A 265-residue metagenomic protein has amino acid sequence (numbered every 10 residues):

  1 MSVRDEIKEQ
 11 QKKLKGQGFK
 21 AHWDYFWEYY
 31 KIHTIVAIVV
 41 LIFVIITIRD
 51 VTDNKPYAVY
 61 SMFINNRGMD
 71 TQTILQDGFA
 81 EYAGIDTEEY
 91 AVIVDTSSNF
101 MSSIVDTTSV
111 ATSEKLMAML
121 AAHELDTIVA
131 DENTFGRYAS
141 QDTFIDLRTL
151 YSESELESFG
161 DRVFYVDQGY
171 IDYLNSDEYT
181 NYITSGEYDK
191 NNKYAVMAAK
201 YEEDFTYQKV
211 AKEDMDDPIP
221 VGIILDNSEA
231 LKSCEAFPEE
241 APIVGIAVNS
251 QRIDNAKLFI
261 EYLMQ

Functional and structural regions predicted by a protein language model:
M1-R4: N-terminal targeting leaders characterized by basic, low-complexity, disordered sequences that direct proteins
K8-K20: Short, membrane-interfacial amphipathic segments enriched in basic
K20-Y29: Aromatic- and glycine-rich beta-strand/loop motifs that create alpha-glucan
Y29-V51: Hydrophobic membrane-insertion alpha-helices, especially the h-region of bacterial N-terminal signal peptides
V36, D53-E132: Early extracytoplasmic/lumenal segment of secretory-pathway proteins
S109-Y207: Extracytoplasmic "Venus flytrap"/periplasmic binding protein-like
F237-R252: A bilobed periplasmic-binding-protein/Venus flytrap-type ligand-binding module shared by bacterial periplasmic
Q251-Y262: Short amphipathic alpha-helical coupling segments at ligand-binding clamshell hinges and other catalytic/signaling
